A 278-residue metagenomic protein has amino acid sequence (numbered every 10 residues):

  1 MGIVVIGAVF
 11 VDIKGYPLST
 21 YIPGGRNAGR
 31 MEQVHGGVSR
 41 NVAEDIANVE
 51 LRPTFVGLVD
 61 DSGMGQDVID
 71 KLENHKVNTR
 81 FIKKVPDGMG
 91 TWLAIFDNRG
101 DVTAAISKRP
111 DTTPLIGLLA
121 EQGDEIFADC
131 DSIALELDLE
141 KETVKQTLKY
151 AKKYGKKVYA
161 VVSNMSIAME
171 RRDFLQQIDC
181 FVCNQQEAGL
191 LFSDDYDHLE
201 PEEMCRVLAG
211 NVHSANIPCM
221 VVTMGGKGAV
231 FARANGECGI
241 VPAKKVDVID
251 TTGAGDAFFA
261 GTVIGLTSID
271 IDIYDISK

Functional and structural regions predicted by a protein language model:
M1-L58, G63-D67, N74, W92 (+1 more regions): Glycine-rich phosphate/adenosyl-contacting loop at the front of the ribokinase-like
I3, D194, H198-K278: Conserved phosphate-binding/catalytic region of the ribokinase-like
K71-P86: A glycine-rich helix N-cap at a beta->alpha junction
K84, A94-S132, L137: Conserved phosphate-binding/catalytic loop of the ribokinase/pfkB sugar-kinase fold
E125-I126, D173-F174, H213: Structural alpha-helical scaffold elements that stabilize or flank donor/cofactor-binding regions in carbohydrate
S132-M204, K227-A229: Conserved beta-alpha-beta core of the PfkB/ribokinase-like small-molecule kinase fold
